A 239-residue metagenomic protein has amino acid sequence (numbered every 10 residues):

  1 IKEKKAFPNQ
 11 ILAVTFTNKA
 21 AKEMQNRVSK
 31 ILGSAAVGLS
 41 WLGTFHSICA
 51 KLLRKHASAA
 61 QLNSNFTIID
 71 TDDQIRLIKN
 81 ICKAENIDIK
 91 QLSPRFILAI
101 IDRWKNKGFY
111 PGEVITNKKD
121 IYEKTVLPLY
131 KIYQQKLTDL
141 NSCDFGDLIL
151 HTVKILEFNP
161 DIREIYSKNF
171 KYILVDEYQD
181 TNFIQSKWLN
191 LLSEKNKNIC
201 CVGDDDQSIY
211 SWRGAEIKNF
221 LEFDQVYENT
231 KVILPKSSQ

Functional and structural regions predicted by a protein language model:
I1-S64, I68, E164, K218: P-loop NTPase Walker
K2, E228-K231, P235-Q239: Helicase P-loop NTPase motor core
L12-A13, A20-A21, D120-E222, L234-S237: Conserved helicase NTPase motor core
E23, L92-F96, I165: Alpha-helix N-cap and coil->helix boundary residues
V37, K195-N198, N229-T230: A short helix->loop->beta-strand "cap" motif at the edges of active sites that frequently abuts
G38-L39, S58-D147, F170, I233-S238: ATP-hydrolysis module of ASCE/P-loop NTPase motor domains, specifically the Walker B Asp-Glu catalytic pair
F45-I48, I97-W104, H151-T152, N169 (+1 more regions): Short acidic/histidine-centered micro-motifs embedded in hydrophobic/aromatic stretches that mark compact functional
